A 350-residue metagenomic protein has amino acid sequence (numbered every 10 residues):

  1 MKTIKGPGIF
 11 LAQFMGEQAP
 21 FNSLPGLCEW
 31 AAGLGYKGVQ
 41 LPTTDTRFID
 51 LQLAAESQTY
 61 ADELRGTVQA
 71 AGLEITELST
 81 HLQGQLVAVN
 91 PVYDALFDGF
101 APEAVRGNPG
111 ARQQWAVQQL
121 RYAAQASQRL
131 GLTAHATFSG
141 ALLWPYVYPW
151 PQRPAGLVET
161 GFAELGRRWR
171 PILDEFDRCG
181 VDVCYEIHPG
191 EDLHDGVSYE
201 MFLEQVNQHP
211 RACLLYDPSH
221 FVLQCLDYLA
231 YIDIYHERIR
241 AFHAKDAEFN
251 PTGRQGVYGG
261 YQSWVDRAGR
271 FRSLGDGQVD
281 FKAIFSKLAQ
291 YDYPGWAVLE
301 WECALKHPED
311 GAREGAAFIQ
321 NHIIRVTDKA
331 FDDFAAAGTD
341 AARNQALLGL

Functional and structural regions predicted by a protein language model:
K2-F21: Boundary/entry segment of secreted carbohydrate-active catalytic domains
I4-P7, G38-V39, L78, R153 (+3 more regions): Acidic/histidine-rich catalytic cores of soluble enzymes
F10-G16, P42-T44, T80-Q83, G140-L142 (+4 more regions): Active-site beta-loop-alpha junctions enriched in small/polar residues
Q18-A31, Q114-Q125, L223-D233, F281-I284: Short, acidic/polar
L24-D45, L130-G131: Catalytic domains of carbohydrate-active enzymes, especially glycoside hydrolases
E29-W30, A70, Q85-C213, N344-L348: Active-site acidic/histidine proton-transfer and metal-coordination neighborhood in alpha/beta enzyme cores
L41-L64, G84, S139-Y146: Glycine-rich, proline-tolerant flexible connector loops at the mouths of alpha/beta enzymes
P308-K329, A335: C-terminal helical cap(s) of enzyme catalytic domains, especially alpha/beta-barrels
